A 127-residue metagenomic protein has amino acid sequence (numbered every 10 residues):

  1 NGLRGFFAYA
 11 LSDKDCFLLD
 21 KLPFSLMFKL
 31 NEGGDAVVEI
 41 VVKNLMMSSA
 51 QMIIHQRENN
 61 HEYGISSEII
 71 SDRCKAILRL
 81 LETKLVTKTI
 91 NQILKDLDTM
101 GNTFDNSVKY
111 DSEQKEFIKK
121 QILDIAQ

Functional and structural regions predicted by a protein language model:
N1-G2, E32-V42: Structural motif
N1-L30: A glycine-rich, hydrophobic loop/mini-helix early in the fold
G5-D13, E39-Q56: Short, hydrophobic/amphipathic alpha-helical patches that form generic packing surfaces within helical domains
C16-D20, E39, M52-S66, V86-T87: Short, solvent-exposed secondary-structure capping/transition elements
S25-N31, V38-E39, I54: Non-catalytic all-alpha helical scaffold/repeat segments
K29-L30, N44-L45, A50-Q51, Y63-S67: Conserved mixed alpha/beta catalytic, RNA-binding, or beta-rich assembly cores of soluble enzyme, regulatory
N60-E82: Short secondary-structure subsegments characteristic of cysteine-rich extracellular domains
L85-Q127: Low-complexity intrinsically disordered segments
